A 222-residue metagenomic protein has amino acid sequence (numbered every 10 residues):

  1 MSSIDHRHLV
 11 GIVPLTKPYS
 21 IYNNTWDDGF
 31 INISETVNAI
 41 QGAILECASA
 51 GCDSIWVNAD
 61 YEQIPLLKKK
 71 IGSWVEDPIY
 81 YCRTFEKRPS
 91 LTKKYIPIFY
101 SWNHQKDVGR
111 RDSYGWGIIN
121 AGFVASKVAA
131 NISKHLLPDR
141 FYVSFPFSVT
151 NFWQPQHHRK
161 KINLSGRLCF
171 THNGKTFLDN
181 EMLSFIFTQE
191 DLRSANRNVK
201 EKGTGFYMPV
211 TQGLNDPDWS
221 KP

Functional and structural regions predicted by a protein language model:
M1-S2, I132: Short, flexible, glycine/charge-rich loop motifs used to bind or transfer phosphoryl groups or to couple energy/partner
S2-K87: N-terminal glycine-rich phosphate-binding loop and ensuing alpha1 helix
S3-H8, T188, S194-P222: Conserved alpha/beta core of the MobA/IspD/sugar-nucleotide pyrophosphorylase nucleotidyltransferase superfamily
D5, D27-D28, D53, D60-E62 (+7 more regions): Acidic-enriched, low-complexity/disordered segments with a strong bias for Aspartate over Glutamate
I71, V75, I79, P89 (+4 more regions): Generic secondary-structure transition motif, activating predominantly at the C-termini of alpha-helices
F85-G203: Conserved beta-loop-beta/alpha segment of the NTase-like Rossmann-fold superfamily that binds/positions NTPs
